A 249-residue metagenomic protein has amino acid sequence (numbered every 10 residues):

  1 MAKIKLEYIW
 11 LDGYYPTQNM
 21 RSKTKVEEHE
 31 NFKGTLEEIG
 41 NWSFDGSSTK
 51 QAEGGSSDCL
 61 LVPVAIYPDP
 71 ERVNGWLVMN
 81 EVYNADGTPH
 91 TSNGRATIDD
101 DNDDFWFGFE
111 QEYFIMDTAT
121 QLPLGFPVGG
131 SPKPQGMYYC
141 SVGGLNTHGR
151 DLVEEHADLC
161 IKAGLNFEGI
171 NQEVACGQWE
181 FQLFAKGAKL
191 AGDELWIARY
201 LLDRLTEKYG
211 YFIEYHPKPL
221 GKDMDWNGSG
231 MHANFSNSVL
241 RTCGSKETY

Functional and structural regions predicted by a protein language model:
M1-Y249: Glycine-rich, acidic/polar active-site loops that bind/position phosphate-bearing ligands
